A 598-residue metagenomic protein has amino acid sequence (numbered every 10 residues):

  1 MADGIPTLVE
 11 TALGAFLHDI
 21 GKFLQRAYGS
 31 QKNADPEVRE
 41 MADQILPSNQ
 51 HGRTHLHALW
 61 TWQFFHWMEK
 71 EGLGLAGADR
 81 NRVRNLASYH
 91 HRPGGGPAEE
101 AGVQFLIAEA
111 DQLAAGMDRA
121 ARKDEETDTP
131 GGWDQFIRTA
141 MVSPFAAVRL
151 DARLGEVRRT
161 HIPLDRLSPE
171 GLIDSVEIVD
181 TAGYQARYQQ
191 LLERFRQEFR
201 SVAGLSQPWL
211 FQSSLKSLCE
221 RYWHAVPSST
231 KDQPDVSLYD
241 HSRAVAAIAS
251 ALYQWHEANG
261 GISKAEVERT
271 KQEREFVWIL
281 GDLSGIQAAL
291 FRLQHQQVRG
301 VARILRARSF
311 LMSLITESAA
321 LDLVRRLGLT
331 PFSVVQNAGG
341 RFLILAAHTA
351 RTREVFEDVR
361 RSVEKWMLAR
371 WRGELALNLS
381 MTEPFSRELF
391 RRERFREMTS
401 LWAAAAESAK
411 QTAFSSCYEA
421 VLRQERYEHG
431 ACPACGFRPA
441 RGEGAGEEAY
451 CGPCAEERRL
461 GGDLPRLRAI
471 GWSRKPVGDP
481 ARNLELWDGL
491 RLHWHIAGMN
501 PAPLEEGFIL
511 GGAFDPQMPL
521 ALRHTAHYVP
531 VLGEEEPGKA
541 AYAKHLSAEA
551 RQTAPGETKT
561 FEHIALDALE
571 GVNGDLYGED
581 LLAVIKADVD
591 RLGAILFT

Functional and structural regions predicted by a protein language model:
M1, L8, A120-T598: Nucleotide/phosphate-binding loop and acidic/charged catalytic motifs in nucleotide-binding or -utilizing enzymes
M1-A152, E156-G171, W223-S228, R269-Q272 (+1 more regions): Divalent metal-dependent catalytic cores for phosphoryl transfer on phosphate-bearing substrates
